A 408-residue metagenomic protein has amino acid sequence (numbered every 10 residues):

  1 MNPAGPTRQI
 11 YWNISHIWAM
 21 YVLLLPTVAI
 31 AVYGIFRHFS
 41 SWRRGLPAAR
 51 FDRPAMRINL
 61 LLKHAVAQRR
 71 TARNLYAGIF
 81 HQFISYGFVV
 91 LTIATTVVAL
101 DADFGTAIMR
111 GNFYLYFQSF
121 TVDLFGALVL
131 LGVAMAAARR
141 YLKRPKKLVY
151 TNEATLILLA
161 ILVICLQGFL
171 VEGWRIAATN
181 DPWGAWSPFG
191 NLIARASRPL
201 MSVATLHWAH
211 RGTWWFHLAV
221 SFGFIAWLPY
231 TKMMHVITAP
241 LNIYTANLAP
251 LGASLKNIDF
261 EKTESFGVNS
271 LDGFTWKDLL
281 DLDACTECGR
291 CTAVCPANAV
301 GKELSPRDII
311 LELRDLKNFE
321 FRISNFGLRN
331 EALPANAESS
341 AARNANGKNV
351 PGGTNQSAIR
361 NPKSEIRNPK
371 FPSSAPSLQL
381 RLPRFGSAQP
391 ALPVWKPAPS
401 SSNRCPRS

Functional and structural regions predicted by a protein language model:
M1-N269, F274-W276, L311: Membrane-embedded alpha-helical bundles of multi-pass integral membrane proteins
F39-R43, A219-V220, C288-T292, A388-L392: Short acidic (Asp/Glu) and glycine-rich catalytic loops that position anionic groups and cofactors
F113, F117, E320-R322, R360: Small-residue-biased low-complexity repeat regions
L255-L282, R290-T292, N298-R322, L333-A358 (+1 more regions): Ferredoxin-type iron-sulfur electron-transfer modules in oxidoreductases and energy-metabolism complexes
N325-G327: Acidic, glycine-centered low-complexity repeats within long intrinsically disordered regions
